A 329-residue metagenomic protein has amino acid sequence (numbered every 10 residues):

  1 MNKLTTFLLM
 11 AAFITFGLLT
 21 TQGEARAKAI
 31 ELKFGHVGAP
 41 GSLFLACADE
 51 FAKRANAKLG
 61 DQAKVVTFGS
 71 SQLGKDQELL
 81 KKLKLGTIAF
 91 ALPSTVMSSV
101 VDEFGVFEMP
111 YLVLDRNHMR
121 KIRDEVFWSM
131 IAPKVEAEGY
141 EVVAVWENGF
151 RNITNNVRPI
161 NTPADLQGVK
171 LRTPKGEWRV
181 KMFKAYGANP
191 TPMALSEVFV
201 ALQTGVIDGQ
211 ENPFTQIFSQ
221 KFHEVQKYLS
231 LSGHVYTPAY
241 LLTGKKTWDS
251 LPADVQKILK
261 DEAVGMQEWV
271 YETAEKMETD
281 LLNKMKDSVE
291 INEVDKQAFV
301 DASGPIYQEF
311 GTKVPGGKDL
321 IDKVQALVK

Functional and structural regions predicted by a protein language model:
M1-E31, K329: Short, low-complexity disordered leader/linker segments with a strong preference for bacterial N-terminal type II
R26-H118, F127, P133-K329: N-terminal secretory/targeting leader peptides
